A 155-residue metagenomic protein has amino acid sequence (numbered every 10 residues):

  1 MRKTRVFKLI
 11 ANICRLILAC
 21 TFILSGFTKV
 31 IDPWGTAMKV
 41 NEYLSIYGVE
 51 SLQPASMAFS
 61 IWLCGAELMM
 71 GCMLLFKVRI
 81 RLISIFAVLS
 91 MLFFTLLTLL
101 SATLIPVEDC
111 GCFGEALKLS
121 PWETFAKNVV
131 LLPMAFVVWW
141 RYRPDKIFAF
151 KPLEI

Functional and structural regions predicted by a protein language model:
M1, V49-S56, R79, P121: Extracellular low-complexity Ser/Thr/Asn/Gly-rich intrinsically disordered segments
M1-L9: Short, Lys/Arg-rich, polar N-terminal cytosolic tail immediately upstream of the first transmembrane signal-anchor
K8-V30, S56-L97: Functionalized membrane-embedded alpha-helices
I31-T36, L104: Proline-centered turn/helix-capping motifs that create local helix->coil transitions or kinks
A37-Q53: Perimembrane loop-to-helix junctions flanking transmembrane segments
P54, S84-I85, T124-K127: Membrane-interface alpha-helices at helix entry/exit sites of multi-pass transporters
F76-I83, P144-L153: Membrane-interface helix-boundary motifs at transmembrane edges
L92-K151: Membrane-embedded alpha-helical segments of integral membrane proteins
